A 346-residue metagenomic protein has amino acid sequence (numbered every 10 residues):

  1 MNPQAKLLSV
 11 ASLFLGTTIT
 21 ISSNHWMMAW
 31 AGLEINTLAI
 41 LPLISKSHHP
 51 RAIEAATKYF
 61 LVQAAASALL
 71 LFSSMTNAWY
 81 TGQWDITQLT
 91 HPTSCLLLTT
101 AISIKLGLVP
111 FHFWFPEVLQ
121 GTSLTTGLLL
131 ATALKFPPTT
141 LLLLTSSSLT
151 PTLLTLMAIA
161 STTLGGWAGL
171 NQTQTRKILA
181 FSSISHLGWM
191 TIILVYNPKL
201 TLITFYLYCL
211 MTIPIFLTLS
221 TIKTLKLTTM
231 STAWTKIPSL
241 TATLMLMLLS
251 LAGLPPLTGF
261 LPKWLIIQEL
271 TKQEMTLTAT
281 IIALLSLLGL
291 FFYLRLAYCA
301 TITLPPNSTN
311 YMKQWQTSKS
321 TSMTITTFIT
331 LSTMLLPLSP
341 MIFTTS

Functional and structural regions predicted by a protein language model:
M1-S346: Core, highly hydrophobic multi-pass alpha-helical transmembrane subunits of bioenergetic inner membranes
